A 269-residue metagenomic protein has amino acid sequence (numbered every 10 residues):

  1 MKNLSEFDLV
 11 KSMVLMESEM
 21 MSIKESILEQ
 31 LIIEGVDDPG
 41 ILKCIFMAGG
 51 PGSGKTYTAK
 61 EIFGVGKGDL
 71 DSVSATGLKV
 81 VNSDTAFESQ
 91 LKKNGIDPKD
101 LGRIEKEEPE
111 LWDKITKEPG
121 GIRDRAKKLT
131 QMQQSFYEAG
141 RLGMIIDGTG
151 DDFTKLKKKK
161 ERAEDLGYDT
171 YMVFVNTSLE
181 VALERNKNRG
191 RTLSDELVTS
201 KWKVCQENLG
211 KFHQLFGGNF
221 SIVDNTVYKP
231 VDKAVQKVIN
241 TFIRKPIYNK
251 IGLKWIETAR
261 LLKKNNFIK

Functional and structural regions predicted by a protein language model:
M13-G35: N-terminal pre-Walker A segment at the start of P-loop NTPase domains
G35-L42, F136-E138: Phosphate-binding P-loop
G50-P51: The conserved Walker
K55: Conserved lysine of the Walker
T58: Hydrophobic positions on the alpha1 helix immediately C-terminal to the Walker A/P-loop
I62-G140, T154: Conserved substrate/cofactor phosphate-moiety recognition/catalytic segment in nucleotide-dependent phosphotransferases
D147, D151, E164-E184: Conserved phosphate-donor/acceptor-positioning beta-strand/loop module used by diverse small-molecule
L179-K269: Conserved GTP-binding G-domain of TRAFAC-class P-loop NTPases and closely related GTPase folds
